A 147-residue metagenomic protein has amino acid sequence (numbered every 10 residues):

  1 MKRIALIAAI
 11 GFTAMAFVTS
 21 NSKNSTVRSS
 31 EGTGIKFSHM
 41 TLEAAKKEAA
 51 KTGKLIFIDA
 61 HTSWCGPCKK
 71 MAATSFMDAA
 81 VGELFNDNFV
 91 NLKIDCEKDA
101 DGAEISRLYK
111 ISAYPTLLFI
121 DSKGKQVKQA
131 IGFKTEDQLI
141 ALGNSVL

Functional and structural regions predicted by a protein language model:
M1-T26: Bacterial Sec-dependent N-terminal signal peptides
F37-H39, A60, T74-A100: Thiol-based oxidoreductase modules, predominantly thioredoxin-like and allied folds used for disulfide exchange
F37-L55, F85: A short beta-strand-turn-helix
K51-G66: Short active-site neighborhood of thiol/selenol oxidoreductases, capturing the structured segment around
T52-I56, D87-V90, A113-Y114, S122-Q126: Loop/turn elements at helix/coil->beta-strand transitions in domains of secreted/extracellular proteins
K69-A73: Detector for the c-type heme attachment site
D101-A113: Structural alpha/beta surface segment adjacent to cysteine/selenocysteine redox centers across thiol/disulfide enzymes
S112-L147: Non-catalytic, surface beta->alpha helical segment in thiol-disulfide oxidoreductase systems
